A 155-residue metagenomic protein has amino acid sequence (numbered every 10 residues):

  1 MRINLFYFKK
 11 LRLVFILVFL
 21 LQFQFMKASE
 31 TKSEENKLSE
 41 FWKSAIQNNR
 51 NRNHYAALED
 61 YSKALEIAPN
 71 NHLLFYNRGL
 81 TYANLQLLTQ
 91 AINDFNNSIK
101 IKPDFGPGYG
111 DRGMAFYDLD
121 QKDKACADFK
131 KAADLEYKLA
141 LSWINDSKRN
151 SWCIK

Functional and structural regions predicted by a protein language model:
R2-K155: Alpha-helical tetratricopeptide repeat
